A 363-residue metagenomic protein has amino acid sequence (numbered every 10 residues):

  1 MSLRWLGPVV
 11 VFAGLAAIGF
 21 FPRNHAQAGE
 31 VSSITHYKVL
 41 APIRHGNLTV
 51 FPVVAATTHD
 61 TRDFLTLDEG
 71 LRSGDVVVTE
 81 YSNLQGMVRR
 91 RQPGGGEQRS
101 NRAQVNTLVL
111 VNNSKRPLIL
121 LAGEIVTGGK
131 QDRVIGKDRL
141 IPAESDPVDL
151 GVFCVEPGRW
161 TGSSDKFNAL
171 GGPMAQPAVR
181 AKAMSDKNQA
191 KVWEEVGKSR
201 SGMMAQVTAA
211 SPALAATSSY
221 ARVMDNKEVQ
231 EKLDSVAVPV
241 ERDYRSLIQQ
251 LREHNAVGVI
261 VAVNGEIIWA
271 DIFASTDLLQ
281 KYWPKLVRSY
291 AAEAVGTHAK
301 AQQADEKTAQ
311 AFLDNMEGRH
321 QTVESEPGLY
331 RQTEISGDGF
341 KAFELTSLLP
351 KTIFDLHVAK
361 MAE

Functional and structural regions predicted by a protein language model:
M1-V10: Bacterial N-terminal signal peptides that target proteins for export
V9-G19: Bacterial N-terminal signal peptides
G19-L118, G123-E363: Intrinsically disordered, low-complexity segments enriched in small/polar residues
